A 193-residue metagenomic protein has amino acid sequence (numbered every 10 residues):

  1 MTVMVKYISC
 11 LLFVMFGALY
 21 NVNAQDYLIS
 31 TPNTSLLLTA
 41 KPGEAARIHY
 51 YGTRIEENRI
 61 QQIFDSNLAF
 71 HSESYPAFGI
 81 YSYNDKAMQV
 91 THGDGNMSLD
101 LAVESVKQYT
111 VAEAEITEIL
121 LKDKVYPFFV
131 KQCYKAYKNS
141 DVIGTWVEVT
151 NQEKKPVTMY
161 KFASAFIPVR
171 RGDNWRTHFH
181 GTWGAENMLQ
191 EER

Functional and structural regions predicted by a protein language model:
M1-Q25: Bacterial Sec-dependent N-terminal signal peptides
Q25-L38, A46-R193: Polysaccharide-binding surfaces and accessory modules of carbohydrate-active proteins
P42: Extracellular glycan-recognition regions
